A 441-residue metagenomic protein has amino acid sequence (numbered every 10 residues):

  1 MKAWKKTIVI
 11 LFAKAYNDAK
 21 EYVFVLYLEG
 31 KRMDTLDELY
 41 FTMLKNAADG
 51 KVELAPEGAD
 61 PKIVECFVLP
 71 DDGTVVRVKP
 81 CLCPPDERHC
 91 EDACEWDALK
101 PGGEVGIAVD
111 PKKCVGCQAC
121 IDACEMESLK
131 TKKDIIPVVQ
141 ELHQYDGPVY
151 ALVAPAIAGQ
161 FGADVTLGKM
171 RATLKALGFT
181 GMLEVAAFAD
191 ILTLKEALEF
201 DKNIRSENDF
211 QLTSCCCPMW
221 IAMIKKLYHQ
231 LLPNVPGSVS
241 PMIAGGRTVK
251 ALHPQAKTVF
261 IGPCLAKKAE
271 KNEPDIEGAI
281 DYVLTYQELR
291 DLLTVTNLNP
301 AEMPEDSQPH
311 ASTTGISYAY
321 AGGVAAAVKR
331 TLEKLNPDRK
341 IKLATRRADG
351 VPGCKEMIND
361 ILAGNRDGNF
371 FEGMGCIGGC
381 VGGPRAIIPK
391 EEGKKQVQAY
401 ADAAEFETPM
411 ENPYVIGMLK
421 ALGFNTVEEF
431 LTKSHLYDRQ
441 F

Functional and structural regions predicted by a protein language model:
W4-A59, T131-F441: Iron-sulfur-associated redox domains of electron-transfer enzymes in respiratory and anaerobic energy metabolism
G58-K100: N-terminal [4Fe-4S]-dependent radical SAM core
C66, C81-C83, C90, C117 (+3 more regions): Generic recognition of cysteine residues
L69, V78-L82, L99-G103, D110-P111 (+2 more regions): Short, intrinsically disordered, charge-biased short linear motifs at domain edges
R77-V78, I107-V109, A156, L232-P233: Short acidic, glycine/Ser/Thr-rich loop/turn "cap" segments at secondary-structure junctions
C83, K113, N234-S238: Alpha-helix N-cap/helix-initiation motif
P84-D110, V115, A119-I135, I387: Iron-sulfur cluster-binding cysteine motifs and their immediate structural context in ferredoxin-like electron-transfer
